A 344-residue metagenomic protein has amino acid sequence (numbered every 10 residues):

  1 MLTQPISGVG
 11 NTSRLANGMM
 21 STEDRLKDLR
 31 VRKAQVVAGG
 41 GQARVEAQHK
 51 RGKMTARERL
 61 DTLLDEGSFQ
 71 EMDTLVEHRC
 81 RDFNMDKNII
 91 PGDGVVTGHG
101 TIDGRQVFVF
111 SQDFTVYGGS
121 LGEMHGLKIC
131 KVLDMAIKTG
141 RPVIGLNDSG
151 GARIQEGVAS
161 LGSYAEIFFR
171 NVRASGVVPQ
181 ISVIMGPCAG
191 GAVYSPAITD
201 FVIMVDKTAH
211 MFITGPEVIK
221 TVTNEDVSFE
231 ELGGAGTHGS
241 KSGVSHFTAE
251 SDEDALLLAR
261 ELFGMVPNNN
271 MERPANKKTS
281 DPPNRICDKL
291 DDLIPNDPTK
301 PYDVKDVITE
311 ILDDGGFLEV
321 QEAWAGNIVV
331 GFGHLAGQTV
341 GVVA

Functional and structural regions predicted by a protein language model:
M1-I181, P187-Y194, I198-V218, T223-A344: Terminal-region recognition feature
